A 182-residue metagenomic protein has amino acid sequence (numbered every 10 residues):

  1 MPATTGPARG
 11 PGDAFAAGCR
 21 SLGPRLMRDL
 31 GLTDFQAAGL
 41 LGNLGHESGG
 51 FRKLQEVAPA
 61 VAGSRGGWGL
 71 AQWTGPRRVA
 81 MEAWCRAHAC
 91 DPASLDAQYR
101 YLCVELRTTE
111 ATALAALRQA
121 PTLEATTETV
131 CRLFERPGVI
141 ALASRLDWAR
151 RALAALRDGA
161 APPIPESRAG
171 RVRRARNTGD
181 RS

Functional and structural regions predicted by a protein language model:
M1-L41, A141-S182: Extracellular cell-wall/glycan-interacting regions and their flexible linkers
T4-P24, D29, S48-T122: Peptidoglycan-targeting cell-wall enzymes and recognition modules
D34-F51, C131: Short, functionally critical alpha-helical segments immediately adjacent to catalytic or ligand/cofactor-binding
Q36-L40, G69, Q98, T126: Residue-level detector of well-ordered alpha-helical segments, enriched for hydrophobic/aromatic packing positions
A58-G63, A80-A87, F134-A154, I164-P165: Short, Lys/Arg-enriched charge-dense amphipathic segments
Q98-D158: A charged, amphipathic interaction segment
